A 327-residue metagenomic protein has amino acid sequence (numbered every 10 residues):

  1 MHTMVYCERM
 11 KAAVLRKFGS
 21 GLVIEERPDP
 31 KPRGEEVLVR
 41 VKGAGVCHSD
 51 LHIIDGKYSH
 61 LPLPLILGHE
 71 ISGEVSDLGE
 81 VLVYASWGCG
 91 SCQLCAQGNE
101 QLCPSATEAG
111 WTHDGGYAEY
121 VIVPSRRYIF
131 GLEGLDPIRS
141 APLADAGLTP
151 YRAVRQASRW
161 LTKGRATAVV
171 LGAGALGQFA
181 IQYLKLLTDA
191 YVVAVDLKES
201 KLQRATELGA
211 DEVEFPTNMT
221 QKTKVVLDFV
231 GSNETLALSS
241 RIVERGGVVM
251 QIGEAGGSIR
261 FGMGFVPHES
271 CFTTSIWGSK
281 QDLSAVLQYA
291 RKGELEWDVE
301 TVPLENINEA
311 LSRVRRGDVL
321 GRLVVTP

Functional and structural regions predicted by a protein language model:
V5-E8, A237, K280-P327: C-terminal hydrophobic helical "lid"/dimerization subdomain of Rossmann-like NAD(P)H-dependent oxidoreductases
K11, T167, A190-Y191, V248 (+1 more regions): Residues at the starts of beta-strands that form the adenosine-phosphate
D29-A44, K57-A96, E133-L135: Glycine-rich beta-strand-centered segment in the early N-terminal region that forms part of a ligand/cofactor-binding
E80, G134-M219: Mid-domain Rossmann-like dinucleotide-binding core that forms the NAD(H)/NADP(H) cofactor-binding site
L82, L227, M250: N-terminal Rossmann-like NAD(P) cofactor-binding module of classical short-chain dehydrogenase/reductase
C89-L171: NAD(P)H dinucleotide-binding glycine-rich loop of Rossmann-like/cofactor-binding domains, especially the beta1-alpha1
N218-V226: A short acidic, Gly/Pro-enriched loop at the edge of an enzyme's catalytic core that lines a small-molecule cofactor
N233-E296, P327: Glycine-rich phosphate-binding loop and adjacent beta-alpha segment of Rossmann(oid) nucleotide-cofactor-binding
